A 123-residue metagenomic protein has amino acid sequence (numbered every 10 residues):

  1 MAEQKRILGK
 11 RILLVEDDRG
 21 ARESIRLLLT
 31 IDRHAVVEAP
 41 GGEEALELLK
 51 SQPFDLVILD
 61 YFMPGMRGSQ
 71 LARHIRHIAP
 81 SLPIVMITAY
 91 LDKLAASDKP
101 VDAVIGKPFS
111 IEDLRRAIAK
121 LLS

Functional and structural regions predicted by a protein language model:
M1-R11, E112-S123: Non-catalytic signal-transmission and effector/linker regions of two-component phosphorelay proteins
E16: Conserved acidic carboxylate
R19-V37, L121: Two-component/phosphorelay signaling modules centered on CheY-like receiver
E38-L56: Acidic, metal-coordinating helix/loop segments flanking the phosphotransfer/catalytic sites of two-component signaling
G41-E44, R67-L71: Acidic catalytic/metal-coordinating carboxylates
D60: Active-site residues of response regulator receiver
M63: Receiver (REC) domain active-site loop signature in two-component systems and cognate sites in sensor histidine kinases
I87-T88: Hydrophobic/aromatic residues positioned on beta-strands within the core alpha/beta folds
